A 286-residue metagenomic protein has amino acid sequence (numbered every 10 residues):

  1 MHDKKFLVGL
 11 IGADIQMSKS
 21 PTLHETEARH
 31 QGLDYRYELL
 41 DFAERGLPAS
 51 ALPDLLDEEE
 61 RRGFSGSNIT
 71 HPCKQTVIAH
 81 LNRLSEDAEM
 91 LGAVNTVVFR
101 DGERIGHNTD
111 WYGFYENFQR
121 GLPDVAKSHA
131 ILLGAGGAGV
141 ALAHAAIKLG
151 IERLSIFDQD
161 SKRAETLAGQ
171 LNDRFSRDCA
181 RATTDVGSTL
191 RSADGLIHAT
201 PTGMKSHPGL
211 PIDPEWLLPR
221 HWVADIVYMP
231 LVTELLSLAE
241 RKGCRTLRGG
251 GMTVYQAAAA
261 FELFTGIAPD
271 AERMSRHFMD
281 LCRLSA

Functional and structural regions predicted by a protein language model:
H2-P123: Phosphate/diphosphate ligand-binding glycine-rich loop within oxidoreductases
L10, L132-L133, I156, D225: Hydrophobic Val/Ile/Leu positions in short beta-strands of Rossmann-like dinucleotide-binding domains
A13, A135-G136: Glycine-rich Rossmann-fold phosphate-binding loop(s) that bind the pyrophosphate of adenine dinucleotide cofactors
G139-V140, V232: N-terminal Rossmann-fold NAD(P) dinucleotide-binding loop
K148-R153, K242-R245: Conserved S-adenosyl-L-methionine
I151-R174: NAD(P)-binding Rossmann-fold cofactor-contacting core
S176-R248: Rossmann-like adenosine-cofactor binding region
I226-A286: Adenosine-phosphate binding glycine-rich loop
